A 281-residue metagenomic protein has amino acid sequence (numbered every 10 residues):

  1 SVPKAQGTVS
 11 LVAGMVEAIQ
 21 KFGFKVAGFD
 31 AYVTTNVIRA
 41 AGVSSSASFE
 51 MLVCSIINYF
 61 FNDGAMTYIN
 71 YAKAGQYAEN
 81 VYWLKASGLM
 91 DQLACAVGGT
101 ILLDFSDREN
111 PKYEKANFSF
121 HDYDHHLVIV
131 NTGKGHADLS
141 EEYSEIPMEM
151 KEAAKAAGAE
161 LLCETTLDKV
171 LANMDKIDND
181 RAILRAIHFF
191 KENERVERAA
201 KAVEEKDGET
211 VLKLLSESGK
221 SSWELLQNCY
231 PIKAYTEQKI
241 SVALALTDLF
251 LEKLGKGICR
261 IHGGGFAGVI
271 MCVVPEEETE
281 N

Functional and structural regions predicted by a protein language model:
S1-A5, A18, L102-R260, C272-N281: C-terminal nucleotide
S1-D122, E278-N281: Gly/Ser-rich oxyanion-binding loop with an adjacent helix/lid that shapes the negatively charged ligand pocket
V26, H125-L127, A267: A general secondary-structure signal for short beta-strands and their flanking turns/coil in non-transmembrane regions
N36-V53, G255-V273: Glycine/serine-rich anion-binding loops at beta->alpha junctions that coordinate negatively charged ligand groups
C54, Q76, K220-W223, A267 (+1 more regions): Amphipathic alpha-helical core segments of compact helical bundles
